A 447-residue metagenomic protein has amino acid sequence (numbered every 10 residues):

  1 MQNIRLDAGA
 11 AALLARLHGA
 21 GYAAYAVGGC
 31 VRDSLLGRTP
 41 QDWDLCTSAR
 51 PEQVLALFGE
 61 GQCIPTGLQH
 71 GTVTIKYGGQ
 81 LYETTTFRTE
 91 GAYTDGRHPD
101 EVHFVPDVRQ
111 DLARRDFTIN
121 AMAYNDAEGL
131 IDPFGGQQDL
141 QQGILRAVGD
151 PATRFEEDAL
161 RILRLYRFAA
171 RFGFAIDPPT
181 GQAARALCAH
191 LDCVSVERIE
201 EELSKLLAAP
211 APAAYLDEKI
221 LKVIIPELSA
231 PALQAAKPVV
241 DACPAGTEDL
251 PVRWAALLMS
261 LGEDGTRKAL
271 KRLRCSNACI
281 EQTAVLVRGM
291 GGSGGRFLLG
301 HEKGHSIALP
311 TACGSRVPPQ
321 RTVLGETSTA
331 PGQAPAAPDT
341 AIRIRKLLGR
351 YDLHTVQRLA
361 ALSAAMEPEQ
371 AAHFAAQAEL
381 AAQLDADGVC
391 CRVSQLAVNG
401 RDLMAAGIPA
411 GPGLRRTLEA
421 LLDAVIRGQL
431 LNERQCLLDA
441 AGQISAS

Functional and structural regions predicted by a protein language model:
M1-R316, Q320-S447: Catalytic cores of the polymerase beta-like nucleotidyltransferase superfamily and closely associated nucleotide
